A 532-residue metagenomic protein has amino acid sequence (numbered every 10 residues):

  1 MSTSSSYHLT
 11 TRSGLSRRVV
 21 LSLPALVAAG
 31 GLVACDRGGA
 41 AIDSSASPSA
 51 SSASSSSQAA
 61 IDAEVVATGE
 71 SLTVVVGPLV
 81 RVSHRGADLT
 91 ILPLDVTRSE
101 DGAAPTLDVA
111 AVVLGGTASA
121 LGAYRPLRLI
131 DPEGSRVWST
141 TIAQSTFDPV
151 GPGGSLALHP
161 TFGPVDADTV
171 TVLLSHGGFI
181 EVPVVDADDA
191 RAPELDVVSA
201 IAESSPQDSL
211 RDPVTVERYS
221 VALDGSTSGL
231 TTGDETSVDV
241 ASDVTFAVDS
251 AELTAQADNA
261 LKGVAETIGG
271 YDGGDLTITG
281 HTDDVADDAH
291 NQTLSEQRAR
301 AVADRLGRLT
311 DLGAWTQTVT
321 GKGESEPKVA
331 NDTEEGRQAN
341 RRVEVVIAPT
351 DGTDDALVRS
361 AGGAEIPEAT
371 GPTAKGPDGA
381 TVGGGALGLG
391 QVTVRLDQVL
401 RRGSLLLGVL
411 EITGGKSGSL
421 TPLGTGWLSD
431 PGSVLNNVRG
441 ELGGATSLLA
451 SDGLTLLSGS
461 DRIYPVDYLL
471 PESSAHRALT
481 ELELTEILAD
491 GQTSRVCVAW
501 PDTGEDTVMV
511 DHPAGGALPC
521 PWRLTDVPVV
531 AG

Functional and structural regions predicted by a protein language model:
M1-L15, V19-V33: N-terminal secretory signal peptides
C35-S44: Bacterial lipoprotein signal-peptidase II cleavage site
S44-T117, L121-Y124, E133-G134, A190-V244 (+4 more regions): Extracytoplasmic low-complexity, Pro/Thr/Ser/Ala/Gly-rich segments that lie immediately after a secretion/anchoring
D62-E64, D148-V214, P349-G352, P367-G384 (+1 more regions): Surface-exposed edge beta-strand/loop patches
R85, S99-G151, T267, R402 (+1 more regions): The feature marks short-to-medium sequence segments in extracytoplasmic or secretory-pathway proteins
F147, T245-T254, D288-Q292, L484: Second-shell loop/turn segments in exported
A222-E235, T245-T279, A303, G307-R308 (+1 more regions): Periplasmic peptidoglycan-binding/anchoring modules of Gram-negative envelope and division proteins
H281-V358: Periplasmic OmpA-like peptidoglycan-binding domain that tethers envelope proteins to the cell wall
